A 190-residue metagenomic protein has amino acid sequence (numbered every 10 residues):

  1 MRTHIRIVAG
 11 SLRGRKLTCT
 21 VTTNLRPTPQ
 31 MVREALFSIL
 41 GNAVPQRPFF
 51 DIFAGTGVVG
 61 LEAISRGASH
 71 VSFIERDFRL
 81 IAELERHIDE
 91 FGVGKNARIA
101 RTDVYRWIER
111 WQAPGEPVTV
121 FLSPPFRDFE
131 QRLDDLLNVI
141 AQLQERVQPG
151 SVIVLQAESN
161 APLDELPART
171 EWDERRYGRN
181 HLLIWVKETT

Functional and structural regions predicted by a protein language model:
M1-T190: Class I S-adenosyl-L-methionine-dependent methyltransferase catalytic core
